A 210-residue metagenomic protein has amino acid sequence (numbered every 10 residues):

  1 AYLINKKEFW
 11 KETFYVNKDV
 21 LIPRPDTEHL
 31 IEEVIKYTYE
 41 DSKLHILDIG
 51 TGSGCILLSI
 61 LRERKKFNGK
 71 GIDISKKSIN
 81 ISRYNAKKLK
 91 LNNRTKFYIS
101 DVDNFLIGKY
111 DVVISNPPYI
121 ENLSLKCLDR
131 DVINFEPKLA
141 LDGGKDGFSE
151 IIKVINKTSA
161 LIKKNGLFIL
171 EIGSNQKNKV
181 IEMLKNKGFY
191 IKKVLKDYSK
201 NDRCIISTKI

Functional and structural regions predicted by a protein language model:
A1-Y37: Conserved AdoMet
T13, N68, R94-K96, Y190-K193: Conserved beta-strand segments of alpha/beta enzyme cores
H29-C127: Conserved SAM/SAH cofactor-binding pocket of Class I
V34, I60, V132, V154-T158: Class I S-adenosylmethionine-dependent transferase superfamily signal
A86, N116, V132, V154 (+1 more regions): Conserved RecA-like P-loop NTPase ATPase core
L91, E136, I162-K164: Helix-to-beta-strand junctions that scaffold the AdoMet/dcAdoMet cofactor pocket in Class I SAM-dependent enzymes
Y119-E150: Mobile active-site "lid"/loop adjacent to the S-adenosyl-L-methionine
K145-T208: Conserved Class I SAM-dependent methyltransferase catalytic core
